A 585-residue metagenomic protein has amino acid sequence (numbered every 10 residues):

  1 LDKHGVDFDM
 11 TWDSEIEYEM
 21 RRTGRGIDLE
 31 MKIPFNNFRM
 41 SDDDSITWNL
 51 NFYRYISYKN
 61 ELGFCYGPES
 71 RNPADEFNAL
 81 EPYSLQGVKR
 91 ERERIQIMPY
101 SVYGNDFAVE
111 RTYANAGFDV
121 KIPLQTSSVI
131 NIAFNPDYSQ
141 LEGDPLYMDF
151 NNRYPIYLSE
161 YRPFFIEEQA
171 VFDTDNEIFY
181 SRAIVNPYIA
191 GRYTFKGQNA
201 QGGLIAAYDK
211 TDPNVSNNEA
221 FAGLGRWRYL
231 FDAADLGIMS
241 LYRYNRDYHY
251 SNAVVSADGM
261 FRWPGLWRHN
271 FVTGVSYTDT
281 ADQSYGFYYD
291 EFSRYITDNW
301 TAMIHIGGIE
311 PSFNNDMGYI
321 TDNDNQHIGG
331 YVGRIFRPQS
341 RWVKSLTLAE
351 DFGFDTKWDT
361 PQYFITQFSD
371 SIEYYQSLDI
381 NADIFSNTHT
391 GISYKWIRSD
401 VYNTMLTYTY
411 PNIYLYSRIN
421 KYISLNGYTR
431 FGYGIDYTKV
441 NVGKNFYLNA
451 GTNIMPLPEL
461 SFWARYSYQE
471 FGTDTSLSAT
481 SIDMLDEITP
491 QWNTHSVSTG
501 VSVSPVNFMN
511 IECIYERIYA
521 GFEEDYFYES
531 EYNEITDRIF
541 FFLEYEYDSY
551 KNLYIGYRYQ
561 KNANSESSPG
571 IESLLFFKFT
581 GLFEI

Functional and structural regions predicted by a protein language model:
L1-G223, R228: Structural preference for beta-rich elements and adjacent junctions enriched in aromatics
M31, N49, V129-I130, Y138-G353 (+1 more regions): Catalytic-domain carbohydrate-binding cleft regions of carbohydrate-active enzymes
P34, S101-N105, A207-D209, S240-Y242 (+3 more regions): Generic short beta-strand segments
E69-R92, K210-P264, H389-T429, G443: Outer-membrane beta-barrel transmembrane domain signature of Gram-negative proteins, especially the mid-to-C-terminal
R92-R94, D106-N115, D119-P123, T211 (+7 more regions): Beta-stranded membrane pore/translocator domains
Q96-T112, D212-A222, R228, D235-H249 (+5 more regions): Primarily recognizes Gram-negative and organellar outer-membrane beta-barrels
F118-F134, D258-M260, S293, T452 (+1 more regions): Conserved catalytic-core segments centered on acid/base and nucleophilic motifs
N186, P264, V272-I585: Exposed, low-structure sequence patches enriched in small/polar residues
